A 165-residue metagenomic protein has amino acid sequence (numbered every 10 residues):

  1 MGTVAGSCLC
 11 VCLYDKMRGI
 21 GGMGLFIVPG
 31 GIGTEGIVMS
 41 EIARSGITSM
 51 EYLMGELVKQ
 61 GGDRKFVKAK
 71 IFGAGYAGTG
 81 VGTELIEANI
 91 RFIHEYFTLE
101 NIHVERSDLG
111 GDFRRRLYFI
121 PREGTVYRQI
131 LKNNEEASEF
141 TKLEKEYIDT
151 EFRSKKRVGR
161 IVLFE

Functional and structural regions predicted by a protein language model:
M1-C8, D15-K68, G75-E165: Short acidic-hydrophobic catalytic motif
